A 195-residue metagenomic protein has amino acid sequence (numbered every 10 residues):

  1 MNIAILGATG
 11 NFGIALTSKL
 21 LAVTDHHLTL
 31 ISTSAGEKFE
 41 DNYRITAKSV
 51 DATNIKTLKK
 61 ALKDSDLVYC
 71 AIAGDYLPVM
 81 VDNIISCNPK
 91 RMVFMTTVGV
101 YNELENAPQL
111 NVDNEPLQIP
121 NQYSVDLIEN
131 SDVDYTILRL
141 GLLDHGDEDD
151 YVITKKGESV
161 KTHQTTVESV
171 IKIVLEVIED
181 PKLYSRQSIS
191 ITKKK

Functional and structural regions predicted by a protein language model:
I3-H26: N-terminal Rossmann NAD(P)H-binding glycine-rich loop of SDR-like oxidoreductase domains
A4, S34-C87, V100-Y101: NAD(P)H-binding glycine-rich loop region in Rossmannoid oxidoreductase-like domains and their noncatalytic homologs
L6-N11, G146, V152-K195: Active-site-lining helix/loop region of Rossmann-like oxidoreductase modules
A8, T33, T97: Cofactor-binding loop segments of dinucleotide-utilizing enzymes, especially the Rossmann-like FAD- and NAD(P)+-binding
S18-A22, H26, D82, S86 (+2 more regions): Short, well-ordered alpha-helices that flank and scaffold nucleotide-derived cofactor binding pockets
D25-T33: Conserved glycine-rich Rossmann-like NAD(P)H-binding loop of the short-chain dehydrogenase/reductase
G74-T154: Glycine-/Pro-rich loop/turn segments that contact NAD(P) or position catalytic residues in Rossmann-like domains
